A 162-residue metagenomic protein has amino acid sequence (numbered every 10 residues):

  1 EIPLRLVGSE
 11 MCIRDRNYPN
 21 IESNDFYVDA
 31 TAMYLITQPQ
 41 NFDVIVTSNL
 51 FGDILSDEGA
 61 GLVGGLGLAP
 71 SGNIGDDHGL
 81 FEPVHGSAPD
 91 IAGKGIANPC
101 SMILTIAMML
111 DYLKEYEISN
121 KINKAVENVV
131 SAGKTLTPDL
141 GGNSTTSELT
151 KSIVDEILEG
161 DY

Functional and structural regions predicted by a protein language model:
E1-G8, C12-I13: Single conserved hydrophobic/aromatic residue that forms the stacking wall/gate of nucleotide- or nucleobase-binding
E1-I2, A92, D139: Short, flexible active-site loop motifs that bind/organize anionic cofactors or intermediates
V7, I36-Q40, L158: Alpha-helix boundary recognition
R14-Y18, E22-D43: N-terminal small/polar loop signature for handling phosphorylated ligands or for N-terminal nucleophile
I21, D25, V44-I45, G95-I96 (+2 more regions): Hydrophobic alpha-helical scaffolding
M33-K121, A125-K134: Glycine-rich phosphate/nucleotide-binding loop
Y116, A125-Y162: Glycine-rich phosphate/pyrophosphate-binding loop and the adjoining helix
